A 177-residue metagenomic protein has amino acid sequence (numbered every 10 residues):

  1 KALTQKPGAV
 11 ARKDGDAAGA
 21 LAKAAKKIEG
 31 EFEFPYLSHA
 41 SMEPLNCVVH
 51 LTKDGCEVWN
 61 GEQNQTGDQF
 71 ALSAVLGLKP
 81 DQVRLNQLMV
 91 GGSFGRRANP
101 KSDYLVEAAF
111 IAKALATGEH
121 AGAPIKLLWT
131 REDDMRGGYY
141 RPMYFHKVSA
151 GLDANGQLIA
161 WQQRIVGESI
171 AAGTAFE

Functional and structural regions predicted by a protein language model:
K1-E177: Structural alpha/beta core scaffold segments of enzyme domains
